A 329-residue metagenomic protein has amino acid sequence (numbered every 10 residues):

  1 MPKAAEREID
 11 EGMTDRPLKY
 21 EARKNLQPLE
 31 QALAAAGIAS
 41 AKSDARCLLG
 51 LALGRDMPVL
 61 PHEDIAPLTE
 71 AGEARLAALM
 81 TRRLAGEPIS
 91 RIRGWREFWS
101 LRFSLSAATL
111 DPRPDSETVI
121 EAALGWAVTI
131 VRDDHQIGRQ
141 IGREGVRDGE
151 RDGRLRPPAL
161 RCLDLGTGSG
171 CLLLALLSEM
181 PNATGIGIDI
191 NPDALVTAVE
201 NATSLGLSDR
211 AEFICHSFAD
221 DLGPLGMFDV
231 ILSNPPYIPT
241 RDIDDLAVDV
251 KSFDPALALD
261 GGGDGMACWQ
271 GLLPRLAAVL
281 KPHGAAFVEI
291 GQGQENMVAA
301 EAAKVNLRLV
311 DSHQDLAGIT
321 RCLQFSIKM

Functional and structural regions predicted by a protein language model:
P2-L68: Non-catalytic accessory regions of SAM-dependent methyltransferases
L33, A127, A202, L276 (+1 more regions): Conserved hydrophobic residues forming the short capping helix/wall of the S-adenosyl-L-methionine
G37-I38, M180-N182, S204-S208, V279-L280 (+1 more regions): Short helix-capping segments at alpha-helix termini
K42, C47-W126: Conserved AdoMet
L48, G86, S116, L172 (+5 more regions): Residue-level signal for inorganic ion chemistry
T118-E144, D148, D152-D245, G271: Conserved SAM/SAH cofactor-binding pocket of Class I
G226, Y237-C268: Mobile active-site "lid"/loop adjacent to the S-adenosyl-L-methionine
G263-F325: Conserved Class I SAM-dependent methyltransferase catalytic core
